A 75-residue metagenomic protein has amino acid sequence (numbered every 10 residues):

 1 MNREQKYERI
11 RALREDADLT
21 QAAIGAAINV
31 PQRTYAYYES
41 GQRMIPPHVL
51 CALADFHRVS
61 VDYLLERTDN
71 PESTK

Functional and structural regions predicted by a protein language model:
M1-D16: A short, Lys/Arg-rich alpha-helix, primarily the initiator
R9, T20, P46-V49, S60: Residues that mark the N-terminal boundary/hinge immediately upstream of a DNA-recognition element
D18-Y37, F56: Short alpha-helical DNA-recognition segment
N29, H48-Y63: DNA major-groove recognition helix of helix-turn-helix/homeodomain DNA-binding modules
S40: Short, conserved catalytic or interaction motifs in soluble domains
L65-K75: Short, charged recognition helix plus adjacent turn of helix-turn-helix-like nucleic-acid-binding domains
